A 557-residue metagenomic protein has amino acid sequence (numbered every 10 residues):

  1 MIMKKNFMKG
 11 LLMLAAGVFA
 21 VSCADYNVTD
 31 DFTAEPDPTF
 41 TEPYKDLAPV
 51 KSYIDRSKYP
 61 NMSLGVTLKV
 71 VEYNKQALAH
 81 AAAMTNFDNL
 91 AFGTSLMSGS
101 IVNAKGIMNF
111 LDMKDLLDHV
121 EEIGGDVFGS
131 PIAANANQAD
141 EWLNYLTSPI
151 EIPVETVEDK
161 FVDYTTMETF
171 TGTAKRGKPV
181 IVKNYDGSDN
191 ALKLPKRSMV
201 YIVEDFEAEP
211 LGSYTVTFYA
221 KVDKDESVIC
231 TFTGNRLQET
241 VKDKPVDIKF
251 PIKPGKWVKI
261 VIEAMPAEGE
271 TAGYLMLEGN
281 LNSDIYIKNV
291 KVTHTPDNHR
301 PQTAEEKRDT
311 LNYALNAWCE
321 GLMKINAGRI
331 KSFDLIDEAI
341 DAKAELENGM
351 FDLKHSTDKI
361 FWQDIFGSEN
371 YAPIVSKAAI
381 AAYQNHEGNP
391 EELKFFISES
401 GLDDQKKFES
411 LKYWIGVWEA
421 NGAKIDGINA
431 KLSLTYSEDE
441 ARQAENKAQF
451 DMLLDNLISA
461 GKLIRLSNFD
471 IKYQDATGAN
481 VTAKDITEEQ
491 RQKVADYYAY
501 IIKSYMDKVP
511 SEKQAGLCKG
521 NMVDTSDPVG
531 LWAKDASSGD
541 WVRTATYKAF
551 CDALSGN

Functional and structural regions predicted by a protein language model:
M3, F7-Y53: Bacterial Sec-dependent N-terminal signal peptides
D31-F32, T156-D163, V261-P266, N280-T310 (+6 more regions): Extracellular polysaccharide-targeting segments
K58-K114, E121, G125-D126, P131-E151 (+5 more regions): N-terminal substrate-binding region of glycoside hydrolase catalytic domains
Y145-T156, Q302-I336, V375-A382, S410 (+2 more regions): An active-site-proximal structural segment forming one wall of the substrate-binding cleft that immediately precedes
L146, N298-A304, G349-I365, A448-G461 (+2 more regions): Aromatic-rich peripheral "rim/lid" segments of glycoside hydrolase catalytic domains that contact and position glycan
V157-F170, L192, K196-V228, V258-A264 (+2 more regions): Extra-cytoplasmic beta-strand recognition segments
G177-M199: Short carbohydrate-recognition loop motifs
L237-A272, N282-Y286, K291: Extracellular carbohydrate recognition and processing domains and analogous Trp-centered ligand-binding platforms
